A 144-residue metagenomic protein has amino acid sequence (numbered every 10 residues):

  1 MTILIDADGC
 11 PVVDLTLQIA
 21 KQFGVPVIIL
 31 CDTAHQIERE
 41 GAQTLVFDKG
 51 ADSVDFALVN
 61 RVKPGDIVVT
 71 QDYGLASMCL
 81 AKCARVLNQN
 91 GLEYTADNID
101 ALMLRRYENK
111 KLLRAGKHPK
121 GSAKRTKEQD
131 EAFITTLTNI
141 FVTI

Functional and structural regions predicted by a protein language model:
T2-I144: Nuclease catalytic cores that cleave nucleic-acid phosphodiester bonds, predominantly acidic two-metal-ion
